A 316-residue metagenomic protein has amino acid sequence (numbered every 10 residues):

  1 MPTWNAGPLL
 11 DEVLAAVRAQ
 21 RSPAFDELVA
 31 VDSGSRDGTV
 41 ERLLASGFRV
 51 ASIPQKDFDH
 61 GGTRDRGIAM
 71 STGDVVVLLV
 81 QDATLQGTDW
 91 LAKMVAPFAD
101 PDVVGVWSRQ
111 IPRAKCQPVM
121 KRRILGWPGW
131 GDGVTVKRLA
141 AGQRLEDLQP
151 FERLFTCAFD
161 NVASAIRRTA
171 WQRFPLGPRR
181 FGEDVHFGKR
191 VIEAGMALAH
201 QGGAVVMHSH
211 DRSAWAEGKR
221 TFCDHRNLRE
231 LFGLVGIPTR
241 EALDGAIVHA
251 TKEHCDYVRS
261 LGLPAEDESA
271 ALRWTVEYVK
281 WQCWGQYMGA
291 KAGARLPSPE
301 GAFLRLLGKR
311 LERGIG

Functional and structural regions predicted by a protein language model:
A15-F25: Short, acidic, metal-binding catalytic loop of nucleotide-sugar glycosyltransferases
D32-V40, T84: A conserved acidic beta->alpha catalytic loop
I53-S71, K93: Glycine-rich, basic loop-to-helix element that forms the pyrophosphate-binding segment of sugar-nucleotide handling
D74-T84: Short beta-strand-to-loop acidic/aromatic patch adjacent to the donor-nucleotide binding site
T88-R122: Conserved donor NDP-sugar-binding/catalytic core segment of glycosyltransferases
Q143-I166, R180: A recurrent flexible, glycine/aromatic-enriched loop bordering the glycosyltransferase active site that acts as
F181-F187: Acidic donor-binding loop at a coil-to-helix junction in glycosyltransferase catalytic cores that engages
R220-R226, P238-G316: Non-catalytic, C-terminal membrane-associated alpha-helical segments of glycosyltransferases
